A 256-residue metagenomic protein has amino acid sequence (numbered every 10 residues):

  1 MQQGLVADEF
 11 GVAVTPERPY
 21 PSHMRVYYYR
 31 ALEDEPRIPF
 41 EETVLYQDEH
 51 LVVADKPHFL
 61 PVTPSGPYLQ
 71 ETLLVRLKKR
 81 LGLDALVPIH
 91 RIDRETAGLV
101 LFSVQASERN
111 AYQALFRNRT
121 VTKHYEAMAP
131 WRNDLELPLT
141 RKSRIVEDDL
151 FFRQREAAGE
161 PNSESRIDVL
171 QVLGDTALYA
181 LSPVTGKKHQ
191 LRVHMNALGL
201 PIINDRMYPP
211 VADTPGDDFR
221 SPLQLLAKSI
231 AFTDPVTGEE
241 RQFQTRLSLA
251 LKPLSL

Functional and structural regions predicted by a protein language model:
M1-L256: RNA pseudouridine synthases
